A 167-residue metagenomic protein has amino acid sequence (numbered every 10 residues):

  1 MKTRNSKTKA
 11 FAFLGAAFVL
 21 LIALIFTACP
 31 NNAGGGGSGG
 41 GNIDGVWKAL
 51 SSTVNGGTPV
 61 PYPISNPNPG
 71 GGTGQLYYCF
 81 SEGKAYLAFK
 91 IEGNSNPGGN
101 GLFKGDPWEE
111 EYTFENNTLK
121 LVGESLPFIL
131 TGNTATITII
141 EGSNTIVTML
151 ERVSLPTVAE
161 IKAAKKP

Functional and structural regions predicted by a protein language model:
M1-A10: N-terminal secretory signal peptides that target proteins for export/translocation
K2-T3, V19-V46, L50, P167: Bacterial Sec-dependent N-terminal signal peptides
K9-F18: Sec-dependent signal peptide hydrophobic core
G34, E82-K84, F114-N116, G123 (+1 more regions): Residue-level signal for tight coil/turn positions that link beta-strands
N42, V46-P67: Transition segment at domain starts
S51-V54, L87-E92, L121-E124, T138-G142: Beta-turn initiation residues at beta-strand->coil junctions
P59-K120: N-terminal glycine/threonine-rich, aromatic-flanked beta-hairpin/loop signature
D106-N117, G132-T134, I139-P167: Edge beta-strand at a domain terminus
